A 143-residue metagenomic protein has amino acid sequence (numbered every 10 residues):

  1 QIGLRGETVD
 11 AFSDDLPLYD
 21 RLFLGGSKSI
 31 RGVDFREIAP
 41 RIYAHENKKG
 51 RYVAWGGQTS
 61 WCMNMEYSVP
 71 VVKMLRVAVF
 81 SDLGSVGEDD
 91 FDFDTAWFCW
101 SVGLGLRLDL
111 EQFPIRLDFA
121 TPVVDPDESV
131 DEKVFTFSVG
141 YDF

Functional and structural regions predicted by a protein language model:
Q1, R76, P114-R116: Membrane-spanning beta-strand positions in outer-membrane beta-barrel proteins
Q1-G3, C62-N64, S101-G105, T136-S138: Membrane-embedded beta-strand positions in outer-membrane beta-barrel channels/transporters
Q1-V71, V79-L83, G87-D89: C-terminal outer-membrane beta-barrel translocator/porin domains of Gram-negative envelope proteins and their
E7-L24, I115, T121-V134: Outer-membrane beta-barrel translocator/channel fold
V9, P70-M74, D109-F113: Outer-membrane beta-barrel channels and translocator barrels
S27, G57-W61, A96-V102, D131-F135: Residues that define the transmembrane beta-barrel architecture of outer-membrane proteins
D89, T95-L104, L108-L110: Strand-loop-strand
L104-I115, E132-F143: Outer-membrane beta-barrel "beta-signal"
